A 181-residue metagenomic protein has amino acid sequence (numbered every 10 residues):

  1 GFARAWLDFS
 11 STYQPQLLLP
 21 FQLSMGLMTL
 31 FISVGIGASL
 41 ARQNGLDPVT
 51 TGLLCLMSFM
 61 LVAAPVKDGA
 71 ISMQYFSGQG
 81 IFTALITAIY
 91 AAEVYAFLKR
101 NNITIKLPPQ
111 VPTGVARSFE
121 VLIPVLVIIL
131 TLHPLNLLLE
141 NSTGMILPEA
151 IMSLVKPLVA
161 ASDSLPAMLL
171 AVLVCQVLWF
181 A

Functional and structural regions predicted by a protein language model:
G1-F9, Y13, L17-M25, L30-F180: Signature of multi-pass transmembrane helix bundles
